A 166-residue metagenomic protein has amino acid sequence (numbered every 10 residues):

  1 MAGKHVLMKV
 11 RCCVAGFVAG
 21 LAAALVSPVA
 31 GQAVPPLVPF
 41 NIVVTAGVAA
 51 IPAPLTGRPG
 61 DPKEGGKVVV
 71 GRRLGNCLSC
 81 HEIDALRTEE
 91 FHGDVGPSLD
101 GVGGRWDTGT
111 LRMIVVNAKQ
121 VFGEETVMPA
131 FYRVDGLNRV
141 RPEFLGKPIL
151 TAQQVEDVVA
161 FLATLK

Functional and structural regions predicted by a protein language model:
M1-V10: N-terminal secretory signal peptides that target proteins for export/translocation
C13-L25: Bacterial N-terminal signal peptides
V26-A33: Boundary at the C-terminal end of the N-terminal hydrophobic targeting segment
L37-R72: Electrostatic cytochrome c docking/interface patches
P59, E82-N117, V127-R141: Gly/Gly-Pro-rich "capping" loops immediately C-terminal to redox-active cysteine motifs in periplasmic/lumenal
K63-L78, T88-G93, K147-A152: Sequence context surrounding c-type heme c attachment/ligation sites in exported
R73-D84, L111, M128, V158 (+1 more regions): The canonical Cys-X-X-Cys-His
M113, V121, F131-K166: C-terminal capping alpha-helices of c-type cytochrome domains
